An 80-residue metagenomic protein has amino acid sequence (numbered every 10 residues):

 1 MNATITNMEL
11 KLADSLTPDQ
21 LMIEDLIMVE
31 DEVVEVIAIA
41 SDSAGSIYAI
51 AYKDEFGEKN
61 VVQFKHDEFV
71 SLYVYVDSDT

Functional and structural regions predicted by a protein language model:
N2-A3, K59-T80: Intrinsically disordered, low-complexity, charged/polar segments
N2-M22: Mixed-charge, Lys/Arg-rich low-complexity intrinsically disordered regions
L16, E32-E35: Short, charged beta-turn/beta-strand-edge "cap" motif at the junction between a beta-strand and an adjacent loop
T17, S43, Y48-A51, Y73 (+1 more regions): Serine/proline-rich low-complexity intrinsically disordered segments, especially terminal tails, linkers
E35-Q63: Basic/aromatic-rich interaction segments and small domains that mediate binding to polyanionic partners
